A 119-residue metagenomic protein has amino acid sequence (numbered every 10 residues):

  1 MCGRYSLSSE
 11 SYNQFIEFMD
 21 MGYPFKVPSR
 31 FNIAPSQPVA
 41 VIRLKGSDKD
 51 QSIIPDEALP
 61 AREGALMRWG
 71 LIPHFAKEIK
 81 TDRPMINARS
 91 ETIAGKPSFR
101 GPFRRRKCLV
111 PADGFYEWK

Functional and structural regions predicted by a protein language model:
M1-K119: Short linear sequence motif anchored by a di-proline
